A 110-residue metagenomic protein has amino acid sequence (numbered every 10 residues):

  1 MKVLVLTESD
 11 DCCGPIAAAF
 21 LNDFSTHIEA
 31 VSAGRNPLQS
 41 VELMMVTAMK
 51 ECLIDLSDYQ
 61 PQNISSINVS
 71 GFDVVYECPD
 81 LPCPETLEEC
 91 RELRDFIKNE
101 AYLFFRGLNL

Functional and structural regions predicted by a protein language model:
M1-S66: Conserved active-site segments centered on acidic
M1-V5, V69-V74, C90, E100: Cytosolic catalytic domains that perform sulfur/thiol-centered chemistry
F20, F24, F72, F96 (+1 more regions): Phenylalanine-focused residue identity feature
D23-F24, D55, N68, C83-T86 (+1 more regions): Serine/threonine-rich low-complexity intrinsically disordered regions
A30, R35, S40, Y76-C78 (+2 more regions): Functionally constrained cores in energy, signaling, and assembly domains
Y59-C83: Mid-chain, well-packed structural core segment of small domains
C78-L110: Phosphate-binding/catalytic loops
